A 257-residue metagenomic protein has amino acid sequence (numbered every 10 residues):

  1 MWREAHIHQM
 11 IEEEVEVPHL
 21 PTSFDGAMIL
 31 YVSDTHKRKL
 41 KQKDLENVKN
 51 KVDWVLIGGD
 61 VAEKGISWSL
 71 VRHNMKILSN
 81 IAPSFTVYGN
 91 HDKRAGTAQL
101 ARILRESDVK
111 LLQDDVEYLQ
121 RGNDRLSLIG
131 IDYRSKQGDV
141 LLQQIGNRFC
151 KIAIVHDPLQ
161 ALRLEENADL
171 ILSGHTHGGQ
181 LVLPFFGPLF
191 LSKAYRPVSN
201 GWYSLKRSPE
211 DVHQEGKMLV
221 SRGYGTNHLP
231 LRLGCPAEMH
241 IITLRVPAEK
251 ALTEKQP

Functional and structural regions predicted by a protein language model:
M1-Q9, D53, E249-P257: Non-catalytic terminal accessory segments
M1-S23: N-terminal membrane-anchoring alpha-helices
S23-L112, Y118: Membrane-embedded segments
F24-H36, R125-R134, I152-H156, G216-R222: Active-site-proximal beta-strand elements of phosphoester/diester hydrolases
H36-L40, A62-I66, N90-A98, Y118-Q120 (+5 more regions): Active-site environment of divalent metal-dependent phosphoester hydrolases
D53-V55, A82, F149-I152, D169: Conserved acidic residues
A101-K110, D115, R121-E166, R232: Binuclear metal-dependent hydrolase catalytic cores centered on His/Asp/Glu-rich metal-binding motifs
P158-I241, P247-L252: Conserved beta-sheet core of the metallophosphoesterase superfamily
